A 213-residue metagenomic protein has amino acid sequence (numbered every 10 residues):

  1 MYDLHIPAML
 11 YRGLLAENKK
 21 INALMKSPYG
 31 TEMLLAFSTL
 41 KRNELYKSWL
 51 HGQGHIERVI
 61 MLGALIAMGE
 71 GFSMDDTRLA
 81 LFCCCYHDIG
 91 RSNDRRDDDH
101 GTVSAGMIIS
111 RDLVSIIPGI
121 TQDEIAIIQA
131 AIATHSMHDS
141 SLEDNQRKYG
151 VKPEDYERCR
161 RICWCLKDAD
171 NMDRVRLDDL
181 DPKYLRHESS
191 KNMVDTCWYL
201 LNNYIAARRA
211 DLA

Functional and structural regions predicted by a protein language model:
M1-M25, N43-S73, Y86, M137-A213: Divalent metal-dependent phosphate-bond-processing catalytic cores, especially two-metal-ion Mg2+/Mn2+ enzymes that act
Y29-L35, D75-A80: Short coil-to-beta-strand
L34-S38, H51: Acidic, aromatic-lined catalytic clefts of primarily extracellular/periplasmic carbohydrate-active enzymes that remodel
T39-E44, S73, V114-I117: Acidic catalytic motifs of isoprenoid enzymes
Y46-L50, D94-R95, G119: Short, surface-exposed loop/turn segments at secondary-structure junctions
V59, D75-R96, H100-I108, I128-M137 (+1 more regions): His-Asp-centered metal-binding catalytic motifs of divalent-metal-dependent phosphohydrolases/nucleases
G63-L65, S104-V114: Short, well-ordered amphipathic alpha-helices
E70, R111-Q122: Inter-helical turn/loop segments and adjacent helix faces that build the functional surface of alpha-helical bundle
